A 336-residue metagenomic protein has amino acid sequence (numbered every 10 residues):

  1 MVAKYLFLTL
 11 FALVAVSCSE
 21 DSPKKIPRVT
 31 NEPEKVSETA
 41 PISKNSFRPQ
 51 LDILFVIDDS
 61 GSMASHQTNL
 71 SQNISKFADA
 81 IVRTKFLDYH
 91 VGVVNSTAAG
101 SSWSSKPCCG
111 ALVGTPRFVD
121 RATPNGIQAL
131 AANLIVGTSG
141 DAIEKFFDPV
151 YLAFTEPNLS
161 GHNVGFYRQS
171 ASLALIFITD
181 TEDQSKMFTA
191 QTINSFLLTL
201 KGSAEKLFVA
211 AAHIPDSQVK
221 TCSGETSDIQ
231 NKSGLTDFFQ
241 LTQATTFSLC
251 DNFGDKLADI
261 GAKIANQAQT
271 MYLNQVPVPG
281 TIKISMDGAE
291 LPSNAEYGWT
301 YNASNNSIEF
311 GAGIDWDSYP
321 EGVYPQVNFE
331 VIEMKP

Functional and structural regions predicted by a protein language model:
V2-T9: Sec-dependent signal peptide recognition, specifically the positively charged N-region followed immediately by
F11-A12, S102: Residue-level signal for mature regions of secreted extracellular proteins and peptides
V14-S17: C-terminal motif of bacterial Sec signal peptides marking the signal peptidase cleavage site
S19-N305, D317-S318, Y324-P336: Divalent cation-coordinating acidic motifs and surrounding scaffolds that mediate Ca2+/Mg2+/Mn2+/Zn2+-dependent binding
F310: Residue-level signature of catalytic and energy-coupling elements of molecular machines, predominantly ATP/GTP-dependent
